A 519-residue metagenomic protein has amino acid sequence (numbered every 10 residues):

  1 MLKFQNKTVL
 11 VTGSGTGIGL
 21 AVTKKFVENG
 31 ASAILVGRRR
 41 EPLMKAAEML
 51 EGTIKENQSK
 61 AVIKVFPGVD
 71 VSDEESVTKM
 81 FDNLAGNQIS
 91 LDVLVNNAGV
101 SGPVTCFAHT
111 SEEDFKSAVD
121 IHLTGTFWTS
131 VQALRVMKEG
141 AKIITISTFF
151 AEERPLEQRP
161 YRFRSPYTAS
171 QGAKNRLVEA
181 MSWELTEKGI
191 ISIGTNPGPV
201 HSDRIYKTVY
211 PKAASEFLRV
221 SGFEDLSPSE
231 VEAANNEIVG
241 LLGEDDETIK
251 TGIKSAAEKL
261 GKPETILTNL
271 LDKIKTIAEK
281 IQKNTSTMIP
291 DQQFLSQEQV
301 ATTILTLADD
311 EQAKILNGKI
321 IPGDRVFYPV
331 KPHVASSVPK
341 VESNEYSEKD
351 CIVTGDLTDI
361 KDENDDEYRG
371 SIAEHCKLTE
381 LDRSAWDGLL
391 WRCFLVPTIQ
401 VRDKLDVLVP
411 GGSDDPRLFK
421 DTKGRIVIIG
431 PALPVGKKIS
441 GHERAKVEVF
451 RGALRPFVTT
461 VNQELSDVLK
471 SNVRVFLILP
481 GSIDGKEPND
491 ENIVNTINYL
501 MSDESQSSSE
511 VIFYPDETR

Functional and structural regions predicted by a protein language model:
G15-T16, L357: Conserved glycine-rich cofactor-binding loop
A31-K45, D356-D365: Conserved glycine-rich Rossmann-like NAD(P)H-binding loop of the short-chain dehydrogenase/reductase
E41, P67-K79, E112: The beta1-alpha1 cofactor-binding region of Rossmann-like NAD(H)/NADP(H)-dependent oxidoreductases
N97-P103, D366-H375: Conserved NAD(P)H cofactor-binding loop of Rossmann-fold oxidoreductase domains
T105-F107, D114-K116, T285, E374-D387: Substrate-binding pocket helix/loop in short-chain dehydrogenase/reductase
I144-A173, V178-E187, G198-S202, K207 (+3 more regions): Catalytic loop of short-chain dehydrogenase/reductase
G194, L218-Y328, S471-V473, L477 (+1 more regions): C-terminal helical subdomain
